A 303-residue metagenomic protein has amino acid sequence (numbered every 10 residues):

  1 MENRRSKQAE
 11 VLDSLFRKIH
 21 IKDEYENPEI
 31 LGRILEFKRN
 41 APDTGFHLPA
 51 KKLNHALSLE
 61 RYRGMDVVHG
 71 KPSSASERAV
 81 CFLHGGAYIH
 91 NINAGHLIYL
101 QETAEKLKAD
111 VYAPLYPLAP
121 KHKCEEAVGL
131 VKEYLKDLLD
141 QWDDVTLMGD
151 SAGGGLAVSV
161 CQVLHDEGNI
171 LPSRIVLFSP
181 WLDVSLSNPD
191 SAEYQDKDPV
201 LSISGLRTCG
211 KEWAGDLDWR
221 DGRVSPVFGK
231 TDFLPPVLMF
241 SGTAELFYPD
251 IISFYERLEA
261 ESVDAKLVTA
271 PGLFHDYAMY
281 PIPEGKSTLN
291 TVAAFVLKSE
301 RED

Functional and structural regions predicted by a protein language model:
M1-P72: A glycine/proline-hinged amphipathic helix-loop "lid/cap" segment that gates access to hydrophobic ligand pockets
H20, E60-R63, K71-D303: Alpha/beta-hydrolase superfamily serine-hydrolase fold, recognizing
